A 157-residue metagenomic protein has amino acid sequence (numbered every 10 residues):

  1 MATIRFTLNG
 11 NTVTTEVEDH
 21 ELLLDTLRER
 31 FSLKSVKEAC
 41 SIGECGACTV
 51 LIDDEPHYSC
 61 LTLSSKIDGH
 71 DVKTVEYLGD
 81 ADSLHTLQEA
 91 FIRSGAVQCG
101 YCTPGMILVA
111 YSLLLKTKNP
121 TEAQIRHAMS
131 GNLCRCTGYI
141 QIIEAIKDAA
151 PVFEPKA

Functional and structural regions predicted by a protein language model:
M1-A157: Signature of N-terminal electron-transfer/Fe-S-associated modules in redox systems
